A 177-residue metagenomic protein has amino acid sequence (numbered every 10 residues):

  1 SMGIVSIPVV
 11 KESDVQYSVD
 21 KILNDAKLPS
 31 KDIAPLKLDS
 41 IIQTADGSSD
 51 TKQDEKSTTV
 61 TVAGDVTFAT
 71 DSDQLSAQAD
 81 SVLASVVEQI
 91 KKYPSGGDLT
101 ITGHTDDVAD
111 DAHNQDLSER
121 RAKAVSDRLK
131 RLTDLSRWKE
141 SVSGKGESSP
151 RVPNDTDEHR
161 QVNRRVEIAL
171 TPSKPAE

Functional and structural regions predicted by a protein language model:
S1-S57: N-terminal targeting leaders that direct proteins to extracytoplasmic destinations
S40-E55, F68-T102, K130-R131, I168 (+1 more regions): Periplasmic peptidoglycan-binding/anchoring modules of Gram-negative envelope and division proteins
D46, E55-S57, T61-A63, P94-G96 (+2 more regions): Extracytoplasmic
V62-D65, G103-H104: Short loop/turn segments at strand-loop or loop-helix junctions that form parts of catalytic or ligand-binding pockets
D65, D80, A122: ATP/adenylate-binding site constellation spanning eukaryotic-like Ser/Thr protein kinases, ABC-transporter
V66-T70, Q74, V108-H113: Short coil/turn segments at secondary-structure junctions
T102-E177: Periplasmic OmpA-like peptidoglycan-binding domain that tethers envelope proteins to the cell wall
